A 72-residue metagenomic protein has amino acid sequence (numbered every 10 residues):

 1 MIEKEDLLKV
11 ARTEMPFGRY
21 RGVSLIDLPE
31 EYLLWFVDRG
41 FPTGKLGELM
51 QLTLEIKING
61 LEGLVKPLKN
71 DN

Functional and structural regions predicted by a protein language model:
M1-N72: DEDD superfamily 3′-5′ metal-dependent exonuclease/proofreading module
